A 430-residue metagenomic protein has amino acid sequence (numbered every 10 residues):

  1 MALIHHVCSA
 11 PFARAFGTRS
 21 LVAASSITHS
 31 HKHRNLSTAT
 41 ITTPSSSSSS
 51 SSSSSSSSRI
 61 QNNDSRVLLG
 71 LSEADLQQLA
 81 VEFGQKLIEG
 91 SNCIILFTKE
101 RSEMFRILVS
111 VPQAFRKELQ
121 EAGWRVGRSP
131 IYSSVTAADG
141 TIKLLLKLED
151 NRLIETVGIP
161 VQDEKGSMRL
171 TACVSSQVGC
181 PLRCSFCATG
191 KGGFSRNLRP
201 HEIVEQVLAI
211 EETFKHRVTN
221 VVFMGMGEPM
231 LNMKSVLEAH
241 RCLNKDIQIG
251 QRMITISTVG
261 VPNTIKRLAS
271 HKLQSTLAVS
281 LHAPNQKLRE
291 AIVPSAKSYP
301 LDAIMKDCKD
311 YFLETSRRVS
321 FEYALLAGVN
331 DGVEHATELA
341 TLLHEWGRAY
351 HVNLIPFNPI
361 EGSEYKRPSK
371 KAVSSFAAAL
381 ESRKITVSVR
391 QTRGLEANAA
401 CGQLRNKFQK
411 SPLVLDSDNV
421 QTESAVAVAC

Functional and structural regions predicted by a protein language model:
A2-I154, P160, M168, K309-R317 (+1 more regions): Auxiliary Fe-S-binding modules of radical SAM enzymes
L76-L79, I203, V236, I304: Hydrophobic/aromatic residues in well-formed alpha-helices
S134-A137, S175-S176, S257, S280: Short linear Ser/Thr-Pro motifs
I142, I154, R169-V174, L182 (+1 more regions): Generic beta-strand structural signal
G158-I159, S235: Residue-level structural signal for beta-strand termini and adjacent loop
Q162-E202: Canonical Radical SAM [4Fe-4S] cluster-binding loop centered on the CxxxCxxC motif and its immediate flanking residues
K191-N220: Conserved alpha-helical substructure of the radical SAM core
E211-R383, S388: Conserved AdoMet/S-adenosylmethionine-binding subsite of the radical SAM
